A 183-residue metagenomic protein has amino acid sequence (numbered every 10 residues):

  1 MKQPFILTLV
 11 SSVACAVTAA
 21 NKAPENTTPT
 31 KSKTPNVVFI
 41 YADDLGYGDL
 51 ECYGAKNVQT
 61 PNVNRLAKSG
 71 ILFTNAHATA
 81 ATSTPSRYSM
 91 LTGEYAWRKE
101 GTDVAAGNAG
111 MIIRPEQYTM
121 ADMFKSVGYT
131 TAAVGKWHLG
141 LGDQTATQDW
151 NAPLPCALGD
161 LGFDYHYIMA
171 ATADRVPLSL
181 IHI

Functional and structural regions predicted by a protein language model:
K2-T8, V17-I181: Formylglycine-dependent sulfatase
